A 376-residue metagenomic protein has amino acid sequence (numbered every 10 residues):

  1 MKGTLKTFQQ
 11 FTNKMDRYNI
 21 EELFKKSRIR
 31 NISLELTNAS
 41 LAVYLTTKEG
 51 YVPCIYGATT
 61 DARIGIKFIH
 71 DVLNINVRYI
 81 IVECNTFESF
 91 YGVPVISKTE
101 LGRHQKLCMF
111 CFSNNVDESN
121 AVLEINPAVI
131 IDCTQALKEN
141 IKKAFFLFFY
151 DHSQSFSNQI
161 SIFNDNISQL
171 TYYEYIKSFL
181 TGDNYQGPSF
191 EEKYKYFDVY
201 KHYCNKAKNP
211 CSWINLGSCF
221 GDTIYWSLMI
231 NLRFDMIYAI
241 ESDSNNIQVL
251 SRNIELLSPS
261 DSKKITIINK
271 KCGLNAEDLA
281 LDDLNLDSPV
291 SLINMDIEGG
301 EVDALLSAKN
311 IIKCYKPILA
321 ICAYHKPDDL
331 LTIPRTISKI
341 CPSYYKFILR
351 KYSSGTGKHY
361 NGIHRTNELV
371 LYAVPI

Functional and structural regions predicted by a protein language model:
M1-C54, A58-L73, T86-E88, G102-R233 (+2 more regions): S-adenosyl-L-methionine
L73-I75, A128, L232-R233, L257-S262 (+2 more regions): Short helix-capping segments at alpha-helix termini
R78-C84, I237-E241, I318-C322: Short internal beta-strands
V93, L107, K263-T266: Short, conserved active-site loop motifs that form the nucleotide-linked donor/cofactor pocket
I96-Q105, K201-K206, D278-D287, N310: Short amphipathic alpha-helix with an adjacent loop that forms part of the alpha/beta core around
T134, I318-K358: C-terminal substrate-binding/active-site "lid" region of AdoMet-derived donor-dependent transferases
P210-T223, I268-P334: Active-site segment flanking the S-adenosylmethionine/decSAM binding pocket in AdoMet-dependent transferases
D243-D287: S-adenosyl-L-methionine
